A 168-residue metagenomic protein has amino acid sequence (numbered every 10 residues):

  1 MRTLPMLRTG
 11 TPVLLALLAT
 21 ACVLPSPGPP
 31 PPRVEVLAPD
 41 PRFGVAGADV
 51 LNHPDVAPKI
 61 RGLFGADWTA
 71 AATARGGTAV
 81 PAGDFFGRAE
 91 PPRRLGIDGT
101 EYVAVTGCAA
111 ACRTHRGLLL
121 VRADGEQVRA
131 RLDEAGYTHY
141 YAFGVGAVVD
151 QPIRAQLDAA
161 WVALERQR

Functional and structural regions predicted by a protein language model:
R2-V13: Bacterial N-terminal signal peptides that target proteins for export
V13, G47, E90, G99-Y102 (+1 more regions): Polar low-complexity intrinsically disordered regions enriched in Ser/Thr and small residues
L18-A21: C-terminal motif of bacterial Sec signal peptides marking the signal peptidase cleavage site
V23-P25: Bacterial signal peptide processing site
P27-P29: Intrinsically disordered, low-complexity N-terminal extensions of nucleic-acid-metabolism proteins
P31-A38, D49, V80-G83: Short acidic/polar alpha-helix capping motifs at helix-coil junctions
L37, F43-A46, V50-W68, E134-R168: C-terminal partner/receptor-binding element of secreted or periplasmic proteins
A66-A130: Mature extracytoplasmic domains of secretory-pathway proteins
